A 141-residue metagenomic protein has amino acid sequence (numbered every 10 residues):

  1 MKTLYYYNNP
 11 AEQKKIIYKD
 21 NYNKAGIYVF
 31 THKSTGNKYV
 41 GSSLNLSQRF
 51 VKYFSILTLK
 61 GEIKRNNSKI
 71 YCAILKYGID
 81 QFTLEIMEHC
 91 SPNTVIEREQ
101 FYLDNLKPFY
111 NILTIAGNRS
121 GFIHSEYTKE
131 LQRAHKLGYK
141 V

Functional and structural regions predicted by a protein language model:
M1-A134: Structure-specific nucleic-acid interaction/processing domains
A134-V141: Short, intrinsically disordered, charge-balanced linker/junction segments flanking boundaries in proteins
